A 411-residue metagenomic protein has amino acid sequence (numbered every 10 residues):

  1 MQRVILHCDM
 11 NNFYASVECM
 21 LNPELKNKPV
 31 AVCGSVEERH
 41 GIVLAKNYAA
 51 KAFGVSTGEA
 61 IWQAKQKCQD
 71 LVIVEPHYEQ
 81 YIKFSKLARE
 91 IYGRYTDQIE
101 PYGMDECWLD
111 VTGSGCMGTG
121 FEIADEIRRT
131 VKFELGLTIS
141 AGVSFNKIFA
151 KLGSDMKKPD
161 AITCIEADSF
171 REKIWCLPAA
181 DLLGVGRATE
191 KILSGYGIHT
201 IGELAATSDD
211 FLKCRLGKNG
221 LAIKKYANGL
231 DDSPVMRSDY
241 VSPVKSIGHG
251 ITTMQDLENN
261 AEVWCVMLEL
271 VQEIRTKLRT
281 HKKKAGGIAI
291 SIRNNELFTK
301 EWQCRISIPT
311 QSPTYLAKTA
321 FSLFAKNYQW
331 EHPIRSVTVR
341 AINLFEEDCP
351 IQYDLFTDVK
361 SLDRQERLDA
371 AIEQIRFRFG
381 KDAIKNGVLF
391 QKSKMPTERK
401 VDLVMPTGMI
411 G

Functional and structural regions predicted by a protein language model:
M1-K225, V235-S238, T276, V359-G411: Gly/Gly-Pro- and Ser/Thr-rich, intrinsically disordered tail segments characteristic of DNA damage-repair and tolerance
H7, T189-P333: DNA-contacting surface of Y-family translesion DNA polymerases
F13, V36-R39, N295-F298, L344-E347: Short, charged/polar surface micro-motifs in flexible loops or helix N-caps
V72-I73, F298-W302, C349-P350: Short small-residue beta-strand/loop micro-motif enriched in glycine and branched aliphatics
Y102-E106, S144-K147, K283-G287, H332-S336: Short Gly/Ser/Thr- and Asp/Glu-enriched loop/turn motifs at secondary-structure junctions
C107-G113, E301-C304, Q352-T357: Short, hydrophobic beta-strand segments
T138-S140, A289, S336-T338: Residues at or immediately flanking beta-strands
Y315, F321-R378: C-terminal hydrophobic structural anchor segments that stabilize assembly/packing rather than catalytic chemistry
